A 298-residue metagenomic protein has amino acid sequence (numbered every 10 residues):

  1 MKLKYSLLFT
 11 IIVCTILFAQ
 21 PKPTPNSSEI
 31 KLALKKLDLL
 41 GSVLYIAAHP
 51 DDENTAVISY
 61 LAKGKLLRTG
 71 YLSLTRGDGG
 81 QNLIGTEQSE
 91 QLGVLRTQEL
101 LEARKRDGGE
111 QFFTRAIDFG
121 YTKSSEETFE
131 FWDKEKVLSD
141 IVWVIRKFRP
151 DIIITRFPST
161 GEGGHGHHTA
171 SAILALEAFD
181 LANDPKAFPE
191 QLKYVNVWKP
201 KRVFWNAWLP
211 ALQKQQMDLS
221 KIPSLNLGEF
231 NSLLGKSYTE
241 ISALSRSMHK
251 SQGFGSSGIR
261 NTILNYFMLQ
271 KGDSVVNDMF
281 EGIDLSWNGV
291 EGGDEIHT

Functional and structural regions predicted by a protein language model:
M1-P21: Bacterial Sec-dependent N-terminal signal peptides
Q20-K147, T169, I173-D180, D184 (+1 more regions): Active-site rim/loop-helix segments in enzyme catalytic domains that contact anionic ligands
P21-K22, E29, L181-T298: The feature marks non-catalytic terminal segments
D51, I117, P158-T160, L209: Catalytic metal-binding/acid-base residues of hydrolase active sites
T75-D78, S159, L209-L212: Short loop/turn segments at secondary-structure transitions that flank enzyme active sites
F113, I154-T155, R202-A207: A structural signal for short, well-ordered beta-strand segments and their strand-loop junctions that often border
F148-G161: Short acidic, glycine-rich surface-loop motifs adjacent to enzyme active sites
G161-S171: Active-site loop-helix segments enriched in His/Asp/Glu that coordinate and activate a nucleophilic water at divalent
